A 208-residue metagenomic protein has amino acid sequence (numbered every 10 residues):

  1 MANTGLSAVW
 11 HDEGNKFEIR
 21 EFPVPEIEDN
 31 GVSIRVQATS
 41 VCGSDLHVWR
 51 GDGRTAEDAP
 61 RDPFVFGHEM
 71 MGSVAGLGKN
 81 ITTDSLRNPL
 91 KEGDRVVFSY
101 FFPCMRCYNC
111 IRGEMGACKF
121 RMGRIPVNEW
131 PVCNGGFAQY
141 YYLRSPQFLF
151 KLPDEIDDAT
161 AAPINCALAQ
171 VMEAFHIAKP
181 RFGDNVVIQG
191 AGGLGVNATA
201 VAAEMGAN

Functional and structural regions predicted by a protein language model:
A2-A8: Short structural boundary motif marking the start of a folded domain
G14-I19, G43-S44: Short N-terminal binding/cap micro-motifs at the start of the first secondary-structure element
P23-V24, R61-G67, N128-C133, Y140-Y141: Short Gly/Pro-enriched turn/cap motifs at secondary-structure boundaries
P25-T39, R54-I111, P153-E155: Glycine-rich beta-strand-centered segment in the early N-terminal region that forms part of a ligand/cofactor-binding
C42, L86-L90, S99-F150, D154 (+1 more regions): Cysteine-cluster motifs in flexible loop/terminal segments that predominantly coordinate metals
S44-R50: Cytochrome P450 core scaffold surrounding the K-helix E-X-X-R motif and the conserved "meander" helix-loop region
D154-N208: Mid-domain Rossmann-like dinucleotide-binding core that forms the NAD(H)/NADP(H) cofactor-binding site
